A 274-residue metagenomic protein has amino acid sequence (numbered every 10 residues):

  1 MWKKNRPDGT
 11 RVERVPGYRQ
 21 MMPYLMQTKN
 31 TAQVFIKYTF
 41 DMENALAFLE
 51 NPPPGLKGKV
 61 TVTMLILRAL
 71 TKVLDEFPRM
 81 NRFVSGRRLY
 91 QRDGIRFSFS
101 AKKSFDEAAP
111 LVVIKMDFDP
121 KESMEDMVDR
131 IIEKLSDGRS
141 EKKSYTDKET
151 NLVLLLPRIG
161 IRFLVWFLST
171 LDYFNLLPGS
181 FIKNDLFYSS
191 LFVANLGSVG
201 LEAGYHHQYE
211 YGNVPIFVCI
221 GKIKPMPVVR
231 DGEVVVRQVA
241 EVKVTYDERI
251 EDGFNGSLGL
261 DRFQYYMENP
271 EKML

Functional and structural regions predicted by a protein language model:
M1-L274: C-terminal catalytic/motor cores of large multi-domain enzyme assemblies
